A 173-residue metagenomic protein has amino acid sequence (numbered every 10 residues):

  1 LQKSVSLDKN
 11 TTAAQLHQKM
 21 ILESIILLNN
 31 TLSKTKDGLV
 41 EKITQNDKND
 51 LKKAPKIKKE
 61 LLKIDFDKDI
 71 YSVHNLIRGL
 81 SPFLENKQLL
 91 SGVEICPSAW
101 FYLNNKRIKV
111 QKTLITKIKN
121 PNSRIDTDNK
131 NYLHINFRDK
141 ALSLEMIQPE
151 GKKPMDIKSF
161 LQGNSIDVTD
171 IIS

Functional and structural regions predicted by a protein language model:
L1-E60: Donor/substrate-binding cores of folate-linked one-carbon enzymes
K48-S173: Internal anion-binding site segments
